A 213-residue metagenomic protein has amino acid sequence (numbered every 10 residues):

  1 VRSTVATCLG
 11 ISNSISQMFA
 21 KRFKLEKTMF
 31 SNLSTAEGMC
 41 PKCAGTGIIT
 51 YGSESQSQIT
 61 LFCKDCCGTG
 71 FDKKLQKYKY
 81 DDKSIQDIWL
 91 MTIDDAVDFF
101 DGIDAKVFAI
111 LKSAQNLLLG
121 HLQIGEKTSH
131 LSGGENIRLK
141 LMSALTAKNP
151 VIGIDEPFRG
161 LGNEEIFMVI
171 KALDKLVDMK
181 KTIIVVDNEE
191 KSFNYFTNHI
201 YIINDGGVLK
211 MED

Functional and structural regions predicted by a protein language model:
V1-D213: Conserved phosphate-binding elements of NTP-dependent enzyme cores
